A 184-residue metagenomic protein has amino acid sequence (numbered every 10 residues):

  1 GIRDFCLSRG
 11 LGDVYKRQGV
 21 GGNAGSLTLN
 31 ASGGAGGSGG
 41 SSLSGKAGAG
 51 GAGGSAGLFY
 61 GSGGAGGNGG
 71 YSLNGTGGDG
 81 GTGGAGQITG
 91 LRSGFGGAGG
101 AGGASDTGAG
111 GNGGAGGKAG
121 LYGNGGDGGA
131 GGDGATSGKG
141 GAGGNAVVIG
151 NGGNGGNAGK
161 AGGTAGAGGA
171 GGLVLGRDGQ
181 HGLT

Functional and structural regions predicted by a protein language model:
G1-Y15: Single conserved hydrophobic/aromatic residue that forms the stacking wall/gate of nucleotide- or nucleobase-binding
D13-T184: Long, distal/terminal scaffolding or interaction modules with repetitive or compositionally biased sequence
